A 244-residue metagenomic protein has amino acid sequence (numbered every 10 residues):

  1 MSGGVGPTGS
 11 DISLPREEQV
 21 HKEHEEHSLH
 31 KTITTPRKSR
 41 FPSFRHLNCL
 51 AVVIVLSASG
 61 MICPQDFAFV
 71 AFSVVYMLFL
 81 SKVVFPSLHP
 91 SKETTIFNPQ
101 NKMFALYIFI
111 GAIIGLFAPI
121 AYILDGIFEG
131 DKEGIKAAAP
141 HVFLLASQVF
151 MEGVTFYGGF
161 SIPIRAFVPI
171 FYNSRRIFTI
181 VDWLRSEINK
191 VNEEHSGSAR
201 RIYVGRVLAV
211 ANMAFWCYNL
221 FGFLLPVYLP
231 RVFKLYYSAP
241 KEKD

Functional and structural regions predicted by a protein language model:
M1-G130, S238-D244: N-terminal signal-anchor/initial transmembrane insertion module of eukaryotic multi-pass membrane proteins
S39-P42, A68, F72, K102-A112 (+5 more regions): Hydrophobic alpha-helical segments of membrane proteins, primarily the transmembrane helices and their short helical
P64, S73, M77, S147 (+2 more regions): Alpha-helical transmembrane segments of polytopic integral membrane proteins, especially the permease/helical cores
K82, P86, I123-G130, E152 (+4 more regions): Transmembrane helix-loop junctions and nearby membrane-interface residues
L88-T95, V154-I164, V181-E193: A cytosolic-side transmembrane-helix exit/cap motif
I96-K102, K132, F160-P163, S196-R206: Juxtamembrane loop-transmembrane helix junctions in multi-pass integral membrane proteins, especially the extracellular
A112-F178: Membrane-proximal helix-loop-helix units in multi-pass membrane proteins
F171, T179-D244: Terminal transmembrane helical module of multi-pass membrane proteins
